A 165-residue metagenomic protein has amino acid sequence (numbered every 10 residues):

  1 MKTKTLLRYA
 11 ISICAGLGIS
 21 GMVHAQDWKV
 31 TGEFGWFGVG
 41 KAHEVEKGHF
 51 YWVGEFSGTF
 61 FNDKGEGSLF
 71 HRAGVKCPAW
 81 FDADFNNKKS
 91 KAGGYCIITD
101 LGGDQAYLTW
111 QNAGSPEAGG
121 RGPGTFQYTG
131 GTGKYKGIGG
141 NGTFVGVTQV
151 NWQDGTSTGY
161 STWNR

Functional and structural regions predicted by a protein language model:
K2-I11: Bacterial N-terminal signal peptides that target proteins for export
L6, G21-V23: Intrinsic low-complexity/disordered segments
A10-S20: Bacterial N-terminal signal peptides
H24-R165: Beta-strand-enriched cores of mature, soluble protein domains
